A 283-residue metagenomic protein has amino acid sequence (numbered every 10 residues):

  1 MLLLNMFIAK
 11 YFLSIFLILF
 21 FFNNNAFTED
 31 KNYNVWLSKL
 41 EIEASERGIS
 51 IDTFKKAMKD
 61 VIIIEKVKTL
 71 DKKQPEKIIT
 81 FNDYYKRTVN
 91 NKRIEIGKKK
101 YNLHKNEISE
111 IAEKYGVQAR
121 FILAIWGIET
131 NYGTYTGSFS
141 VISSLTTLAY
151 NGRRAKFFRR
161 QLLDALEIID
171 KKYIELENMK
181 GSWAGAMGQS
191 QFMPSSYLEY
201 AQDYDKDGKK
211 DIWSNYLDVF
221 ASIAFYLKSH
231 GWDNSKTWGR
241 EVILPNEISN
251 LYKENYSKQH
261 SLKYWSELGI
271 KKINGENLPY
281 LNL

Functional and structural regions predicted by a protein language model:
M1-A9: N-terminal secretory signal peptides that target proteins for export/translocation
K10-L17: Sec-dependent signal peptide hydrophobic core
I18-L19, I125: N-terminal leader/targeting segments
F21-N23: N-terminal signal peptide c-region/cleavage motif recognized by signal peptidases
A26-T28: Boundary at the C-terminal end of the N-terminal hydrophobic targeting segment
Y33-R47: Mature N-terminal segment immediately following signal peptide/propeptide cleavage in secreted/periplasmic
G48-N282: Catalytic glycan-binding domains that act on GlcNAc-containing polysaccharides
